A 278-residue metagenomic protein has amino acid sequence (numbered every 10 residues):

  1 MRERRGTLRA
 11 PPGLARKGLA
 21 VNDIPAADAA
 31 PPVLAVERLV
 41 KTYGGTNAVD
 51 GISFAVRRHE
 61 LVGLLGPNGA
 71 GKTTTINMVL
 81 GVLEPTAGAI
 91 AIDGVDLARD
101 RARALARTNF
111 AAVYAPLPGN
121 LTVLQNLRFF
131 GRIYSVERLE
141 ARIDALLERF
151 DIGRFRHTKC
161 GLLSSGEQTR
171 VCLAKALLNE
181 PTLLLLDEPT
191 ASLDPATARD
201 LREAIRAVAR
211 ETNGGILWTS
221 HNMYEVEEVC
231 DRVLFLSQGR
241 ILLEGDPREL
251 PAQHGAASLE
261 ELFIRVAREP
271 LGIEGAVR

Functional and structural regions predicted by a protein language model:
N109, R128, R132-F155: Conserved ABC ATPase "signature" region
K159-L163: Conserved ABC ATPase signature
E180: Conserved catalytic motifs of ABC-family nucleotide-binding domains
L184-E188: Catalytic Walker B motif of ABC-type/P-loop ATPase nucleotide-binding domains
R199-T212: Helical segment within the ABC ATPase nucleotide-binding domain
E244-G245: ABC ATPase "signature
